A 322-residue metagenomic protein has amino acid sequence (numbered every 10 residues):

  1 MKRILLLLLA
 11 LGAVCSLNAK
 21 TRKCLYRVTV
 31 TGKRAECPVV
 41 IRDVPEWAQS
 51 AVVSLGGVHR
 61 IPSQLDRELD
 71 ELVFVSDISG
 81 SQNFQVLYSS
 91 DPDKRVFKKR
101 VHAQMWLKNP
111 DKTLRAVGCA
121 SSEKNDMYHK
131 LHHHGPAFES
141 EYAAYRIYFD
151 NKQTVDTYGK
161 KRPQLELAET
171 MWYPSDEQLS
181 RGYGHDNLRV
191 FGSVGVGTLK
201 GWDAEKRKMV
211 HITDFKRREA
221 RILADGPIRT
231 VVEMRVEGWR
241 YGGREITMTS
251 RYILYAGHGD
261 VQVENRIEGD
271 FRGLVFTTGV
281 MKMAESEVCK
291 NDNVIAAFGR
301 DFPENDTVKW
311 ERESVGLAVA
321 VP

Functional and structural regions predicted by a protein language model:
M1-I4: Positively charged n-region of N-terminal signal peptides that target proteins for export
L9-L17: Hydrophobic h-region of N-terminal signal peptides that target proteins for export in Gram-negative bacteria
K20-D126, H133: Alpha-mannosidase-like glycoside hydrolase catalytic domains involved in N-glycan trimming, generalizing to other
Y26-V30, Y142, S250, V261-E268: Short, well-ordered beta-strand segments enriched in hydrophobic/aromatic residues
Q49-V73, R240-G242, A284-F302: Solvent-exposed beta-strand/loop surfaces of large extracellular or lumenal domains
S90-I212: Solvent-exposed N-terminal domain segments of exported/luminal and surface proteins
Q178-A256: Extended, loop-rich substrate-binding clefts of extracytoplasmic carbohydrate-active enzymes
M248, D260-D292: Acidic (Asp/Glu-rich), glycine- and aromatic
